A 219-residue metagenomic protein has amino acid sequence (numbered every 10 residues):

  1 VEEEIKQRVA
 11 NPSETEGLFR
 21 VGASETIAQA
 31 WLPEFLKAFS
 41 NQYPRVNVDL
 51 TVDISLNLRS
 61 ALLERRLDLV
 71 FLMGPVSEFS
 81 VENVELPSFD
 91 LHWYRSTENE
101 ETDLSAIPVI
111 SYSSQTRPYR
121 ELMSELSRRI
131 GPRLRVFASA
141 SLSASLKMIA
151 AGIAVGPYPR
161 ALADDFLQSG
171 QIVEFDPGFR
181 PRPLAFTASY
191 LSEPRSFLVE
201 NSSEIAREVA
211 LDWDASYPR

Functional and structural regions predicted by a protein language model:
V1-S13, L211: Alpha-helical "hinge/linker" immediately C-terminal to small N-terminal DNA-binding modules
E16-E78: Central regulatory/effector-binding core of bacterial HTH transcription factors
W31, P177-R219: A late-sequence structural motif
Q42-L50, S127-V136: A local structural motif
I54-L58, L63, M73, R129-F175 (+1 more regions): Hydrophobic hinge/microswitch elements
S80-E125: Flexible hinge/capping segments at coil-to-helix
E82-H92, S169-R182, S192: Short beta-strand->loop
P108-G131, S196-V199, D212-P218: Secondary-structure junction motif
